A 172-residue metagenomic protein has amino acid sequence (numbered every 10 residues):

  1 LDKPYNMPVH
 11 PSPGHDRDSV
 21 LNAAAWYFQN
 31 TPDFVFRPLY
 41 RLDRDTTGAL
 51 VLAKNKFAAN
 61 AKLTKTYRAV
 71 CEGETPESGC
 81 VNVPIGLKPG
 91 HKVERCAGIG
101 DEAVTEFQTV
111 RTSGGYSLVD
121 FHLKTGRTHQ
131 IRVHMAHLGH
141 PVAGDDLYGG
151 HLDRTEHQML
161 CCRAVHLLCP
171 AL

Functional and structural regions predicted by a protein language model:
L1-L172: RNA pseudouridine synthases
